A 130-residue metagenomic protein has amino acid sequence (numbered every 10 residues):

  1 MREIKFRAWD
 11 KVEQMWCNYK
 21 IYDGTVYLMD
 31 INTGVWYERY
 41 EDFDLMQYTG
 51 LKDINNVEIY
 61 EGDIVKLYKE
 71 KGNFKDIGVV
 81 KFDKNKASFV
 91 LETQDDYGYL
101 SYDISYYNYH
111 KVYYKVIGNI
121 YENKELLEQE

Functional and structural regions predicted by a protein language model:
M1-E130: Secondary-structure transition motif
